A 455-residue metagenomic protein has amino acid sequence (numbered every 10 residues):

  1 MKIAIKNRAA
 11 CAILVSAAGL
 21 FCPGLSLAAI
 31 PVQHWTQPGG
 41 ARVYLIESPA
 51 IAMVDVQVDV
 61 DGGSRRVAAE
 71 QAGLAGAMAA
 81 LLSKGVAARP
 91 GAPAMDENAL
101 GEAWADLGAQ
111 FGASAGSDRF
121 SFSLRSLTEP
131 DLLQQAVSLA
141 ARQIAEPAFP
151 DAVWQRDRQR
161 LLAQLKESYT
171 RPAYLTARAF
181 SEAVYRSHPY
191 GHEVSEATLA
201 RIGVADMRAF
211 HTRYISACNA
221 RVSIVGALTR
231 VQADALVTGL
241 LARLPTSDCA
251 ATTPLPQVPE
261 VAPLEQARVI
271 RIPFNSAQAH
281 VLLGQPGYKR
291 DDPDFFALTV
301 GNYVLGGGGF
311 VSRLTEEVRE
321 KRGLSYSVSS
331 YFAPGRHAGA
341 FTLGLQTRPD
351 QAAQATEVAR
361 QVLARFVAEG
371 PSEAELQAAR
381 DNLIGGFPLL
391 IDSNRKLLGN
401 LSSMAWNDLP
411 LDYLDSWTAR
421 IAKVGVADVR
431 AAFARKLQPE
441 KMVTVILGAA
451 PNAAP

Functional and structural regions predicted by a protein language model:
M1-K6: N-terminal secretory signal peptides that target proteins for export/translocation
R8-A18: Sec-dependent N-terminal signal peptides
C22-P23: N-terminal signal peptide c-region/cleavage motif recognized by signal peptidases
S26-A28: Boundary at the C-terminal end of the N-terminal hydrophobic targeting segment
I30-V32, Q57-L124, P189, E193 (+1 more regions): M16/MPP (pitrilysin/insulinase) zinc-metallopeptidase core fold and M16-derived inactive scaffolds
P31-Q33, G39-A41, A52-V58, G73-A75 (+9 more regions): Envelope-exposed proteins and targeting segments
S48, Q57-D59, A250-V311: His/Glu-based metal-binding/catalytic segments typifying zinc-dependent metallopeptidases
A99-T252, K321-R322, S327-P455: Charge-rich, well-structured scaffold segments of protease-associated domains
